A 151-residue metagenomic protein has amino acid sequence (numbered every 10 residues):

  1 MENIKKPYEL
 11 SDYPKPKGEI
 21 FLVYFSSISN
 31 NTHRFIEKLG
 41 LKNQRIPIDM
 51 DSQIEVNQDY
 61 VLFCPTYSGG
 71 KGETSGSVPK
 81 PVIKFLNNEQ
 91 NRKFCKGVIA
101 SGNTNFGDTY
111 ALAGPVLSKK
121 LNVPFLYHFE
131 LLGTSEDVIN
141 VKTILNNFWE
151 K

Functional and structural regions predicted by a protein language model:
E2-P16, Q58-K151: FMN-binding flavodoxin-like domain, especially the glycine-rich phosphate-binding loop
D12-K42: Short, charged N-terminal beta->alpha structural module
L22, N43-R45, V98, F125-L126: Conserved beta-strand scaffold positions in the cores of enzyme catalytic domains, especially in NTP/NDP-utilizing
Y24-S26, I46, F63, S101: Short His-Asn-centered micro-motif
N30-H33, I54, G69-E73: Short acidic/glycine-rich loop or secondary-structure boundary segments that cap or lie
T32-F35, R45, V98, T104: Aromatic-enriched hydrophobic runs in primary sequence
L41-E55: A short, well-structured beta->alpha microelement
